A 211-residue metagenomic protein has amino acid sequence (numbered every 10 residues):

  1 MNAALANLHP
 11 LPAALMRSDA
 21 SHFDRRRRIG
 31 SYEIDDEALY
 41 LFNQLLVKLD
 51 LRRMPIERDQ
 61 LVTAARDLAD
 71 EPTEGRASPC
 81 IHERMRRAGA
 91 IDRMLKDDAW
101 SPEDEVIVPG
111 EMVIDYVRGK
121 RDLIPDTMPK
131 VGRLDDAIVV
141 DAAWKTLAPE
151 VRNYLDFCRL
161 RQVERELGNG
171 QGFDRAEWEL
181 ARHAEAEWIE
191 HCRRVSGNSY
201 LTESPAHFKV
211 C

Functional and structural regions predicted by a protein language model:
M1-V108, K145-C211: Terminal, membrane-proximal amphipathic helices and intrinsically disordered targeting/regulatory segments
M112-V140: Membrane-inserting effector segments that mediate pore formation, membrane fusion, or transient membrane insertion
